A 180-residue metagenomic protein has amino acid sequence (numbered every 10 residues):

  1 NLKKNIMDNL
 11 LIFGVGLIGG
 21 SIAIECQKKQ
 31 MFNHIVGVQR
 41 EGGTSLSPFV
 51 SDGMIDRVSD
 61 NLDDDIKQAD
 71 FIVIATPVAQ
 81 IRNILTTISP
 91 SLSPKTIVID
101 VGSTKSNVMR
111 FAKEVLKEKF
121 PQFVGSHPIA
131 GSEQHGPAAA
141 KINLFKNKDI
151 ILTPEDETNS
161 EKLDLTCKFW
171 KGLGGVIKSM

Functional and structural regions predicted by a protein language model:
N5-I66: NAD(P)+-binding Rossmann beta1-loop-alpha1 motif at the extreme N-terminus of oxidoreductases
N9, H34-I35, Q122, D149 (+1 more regions): Residues at the starts of beta-strands that form the adenosine-phosphate
D63-L92, T96-I99: Rossmann-like NAD(P)-binding element
T76-V78, G102-S103, P128, D156: Short glycine-/small-residue-rich Rossmann-like dinucleotide-binding loops
T87-A138: Rossmann-like NAD(P)(H) cofactor-binding subdomain of soluble oxidoreductases
L144-M180: Internal alpha-helical scaffold of NAD(P)-dependent oxidoreductase catalytic cores
